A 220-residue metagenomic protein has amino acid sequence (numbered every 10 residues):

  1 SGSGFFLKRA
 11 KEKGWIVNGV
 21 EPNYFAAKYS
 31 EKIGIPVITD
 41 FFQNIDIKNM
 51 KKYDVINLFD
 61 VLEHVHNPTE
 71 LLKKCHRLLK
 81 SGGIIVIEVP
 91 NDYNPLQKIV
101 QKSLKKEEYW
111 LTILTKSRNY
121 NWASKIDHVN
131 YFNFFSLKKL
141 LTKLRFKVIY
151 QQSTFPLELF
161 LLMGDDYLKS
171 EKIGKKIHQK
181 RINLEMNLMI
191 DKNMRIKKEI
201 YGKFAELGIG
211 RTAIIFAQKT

Functional and structural regions predicted by a protein language model:
S1-I113, I126-T142, T212-K219: Conserved SAM-binding loop
I16, V61, A123-D127, M186 (+2 more regions): Residues at structural and domain junctions
A27-K28, N121, A205-E206: Short secondary-structure boundary/capping segments
Y109-N121, I196-K198: Short, flexible, basic/aromatic active-site loop/helix in glycosyltransferases
T115-Y120, S124-I126, K180-L184: C-terminal alpha-helical "lid/dimerization" subdomain adjacent to the S-adenosyl-L-methionine
V129, F134-T154, I190-N193: A SAM-dependent methyltransferase catalytic signature shared across enzymes that methylate proteins
Y150-T220: A C-terminal cap/extension of S-adenosyl-L-methionine-dependent methyltransferases that defines the acceptor-substrate
